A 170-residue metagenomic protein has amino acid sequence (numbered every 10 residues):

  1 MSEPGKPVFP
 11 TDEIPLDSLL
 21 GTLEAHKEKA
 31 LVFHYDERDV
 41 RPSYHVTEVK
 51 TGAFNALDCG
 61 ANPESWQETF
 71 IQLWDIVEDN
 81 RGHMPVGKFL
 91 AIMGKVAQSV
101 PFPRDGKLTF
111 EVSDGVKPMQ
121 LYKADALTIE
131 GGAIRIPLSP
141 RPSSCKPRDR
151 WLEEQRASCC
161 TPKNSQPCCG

Functional and structural regions predicted by a protein language model:
P4-G5, F9-P10, I14-P15, E78-R104: Charged, amphipathic alpha-helical segments and their flanking helix caps
K6, L19-E48: Small/polar-rich, solvent-exposed N-terminal microdomains that initiate assembly or binding
A25-K27, P63-S65, F102, E130: Solvent-exposed loop and beta-edge segments used for protein-protein assembly and interaction
R41, E64-E68, P103-D105: Short connector loops at helix/strand junctions that flank enzyme active sites, especially segments positioning acidic
R41-N62: Short, solvent-exposed beta-alpha or beta-beta edge segments that form flexible loop/patches at the rim of ligand
S65-V77, L138-P140: Oligomerization/assembly interface segments of phage tail-like spikes and tubes
A91-D149: Helix-rich interaction surfaces within compact, conserved domain-sized segments that mediate assembly or partner
P142-G170: Cysteine-cluster motifs in flexible loop/terminal segments that predominantly coordinate metals
